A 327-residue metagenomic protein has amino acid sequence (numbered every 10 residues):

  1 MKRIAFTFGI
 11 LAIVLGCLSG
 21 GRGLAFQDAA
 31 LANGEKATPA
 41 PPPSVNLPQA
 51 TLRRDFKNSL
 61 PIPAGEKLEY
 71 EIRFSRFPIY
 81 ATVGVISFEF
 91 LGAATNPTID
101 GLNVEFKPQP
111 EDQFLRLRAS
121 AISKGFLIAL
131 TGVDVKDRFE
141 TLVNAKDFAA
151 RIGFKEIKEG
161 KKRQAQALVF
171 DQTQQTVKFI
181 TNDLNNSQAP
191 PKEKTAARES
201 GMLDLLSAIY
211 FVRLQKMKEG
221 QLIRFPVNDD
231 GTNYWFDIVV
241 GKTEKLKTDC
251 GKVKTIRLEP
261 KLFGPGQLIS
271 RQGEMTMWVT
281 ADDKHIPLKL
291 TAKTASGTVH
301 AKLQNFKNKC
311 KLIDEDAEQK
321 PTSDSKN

Functional and structural regions predicted by a protein language model:
M1-G9: Bacterial N-terminal signal peptides that target proteins for export
I4, T195-R198, T248: Hydrophobic alpha-helical scaffolding
F8-S19: Bacterial N-terminal signal peptides
G21-L24: Sec/Tat signal peptide C-region and signal peptidase I cleavage site
F26-Q172, L214-N327: Acidic, serine/threonine-rich low-complexity disordered tracts
D171-D229: Active-site/ligand-binding surface loops and adjacent short beta/alpha elements that line catalytic pockets across
